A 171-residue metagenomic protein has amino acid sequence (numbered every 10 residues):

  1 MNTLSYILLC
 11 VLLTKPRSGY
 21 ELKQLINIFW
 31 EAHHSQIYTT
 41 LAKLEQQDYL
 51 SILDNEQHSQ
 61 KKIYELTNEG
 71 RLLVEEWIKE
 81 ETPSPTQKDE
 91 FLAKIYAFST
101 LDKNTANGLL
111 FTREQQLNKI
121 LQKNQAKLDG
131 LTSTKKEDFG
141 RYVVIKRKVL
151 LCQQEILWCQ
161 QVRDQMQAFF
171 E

Functional and structural regions predicted by a protein language model:
M1-Q87: Basic helix-turn-helix/winged-helix DNA-binding cores and closely related short helical interaction motifs
V11-T14, F29, F98, Q116 (+2 more regions): Histidine kinase transmitter module recognition
H33, A106, E137-R141: Residue-level recognition of alpha-helical structural elements
E56, K62, F139-V149: Alpha-helical scaffold segments that form or flank carboxylate-/histidine-based iron centers
E76-K123: Amphipathic alpha-helical dimerization/coiled-coil segments that flank or bridge DNA-binding/regulatory modules
N107, E114, L121, L128 (+4 more regions): Heptad-repeat amphipathic alpha-helical coiled-coil interaction surface used for oligomerization/assembly
A126-I145: Acidic interhelical loop/turn segments
M166-E171: Long amphipathic alpha-helical coiled-coil segments
